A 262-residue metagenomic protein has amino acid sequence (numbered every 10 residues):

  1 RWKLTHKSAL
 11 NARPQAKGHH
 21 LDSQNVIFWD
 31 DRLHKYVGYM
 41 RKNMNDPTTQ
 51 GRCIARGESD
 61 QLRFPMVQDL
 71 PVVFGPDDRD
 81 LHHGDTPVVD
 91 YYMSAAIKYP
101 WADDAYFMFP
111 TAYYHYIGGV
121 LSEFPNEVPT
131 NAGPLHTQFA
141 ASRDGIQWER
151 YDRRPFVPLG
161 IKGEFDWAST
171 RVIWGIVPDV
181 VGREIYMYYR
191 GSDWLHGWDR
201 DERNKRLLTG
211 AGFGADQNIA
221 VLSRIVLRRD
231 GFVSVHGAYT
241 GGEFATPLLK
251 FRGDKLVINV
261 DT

Functional and structural regions predicted by a protein language model:
R1-T262: Carbohydrate-active catalytic/glycan-binding domains of CAZyme proteins, especially the secreted or lumenal ectodomains
